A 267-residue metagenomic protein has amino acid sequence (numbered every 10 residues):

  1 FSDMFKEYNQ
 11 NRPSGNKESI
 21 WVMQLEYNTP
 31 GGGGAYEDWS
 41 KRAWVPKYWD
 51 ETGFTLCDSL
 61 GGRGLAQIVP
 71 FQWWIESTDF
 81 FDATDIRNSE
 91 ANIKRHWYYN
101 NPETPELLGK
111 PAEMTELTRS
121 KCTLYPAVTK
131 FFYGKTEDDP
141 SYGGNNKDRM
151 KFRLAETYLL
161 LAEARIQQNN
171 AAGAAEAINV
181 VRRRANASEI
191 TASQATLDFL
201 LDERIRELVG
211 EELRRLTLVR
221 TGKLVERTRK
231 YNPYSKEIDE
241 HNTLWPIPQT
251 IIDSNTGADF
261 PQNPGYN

Functional and structural regions predicted by a protein language model:
F1-K47, S141-K151, A175, R182 (+1 more regions): Long, intrinsically disordered, low-complexity segments
D38-I68: Short, cationic low-complexity segments
S59-R153: Flexible, polar/acidic helix-loop-strand segments at domain edges
T123-E137, E176-N179, R183-N186, I205: Charged alpha-helical initiation segments
